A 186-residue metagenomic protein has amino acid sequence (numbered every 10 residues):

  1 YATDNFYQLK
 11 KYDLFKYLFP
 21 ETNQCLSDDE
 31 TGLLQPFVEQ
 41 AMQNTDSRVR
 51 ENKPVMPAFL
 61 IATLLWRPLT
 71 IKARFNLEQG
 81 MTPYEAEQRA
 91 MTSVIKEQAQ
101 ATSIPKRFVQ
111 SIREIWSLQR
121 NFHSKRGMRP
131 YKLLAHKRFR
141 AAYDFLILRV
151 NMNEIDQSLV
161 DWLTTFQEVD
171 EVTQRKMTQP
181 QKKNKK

Functional and structural regions predicted by a protein language model:
Y1-M177: Conserved, hydrophobic alpha-helical core segments of structured domains
M177-K186: Arginine-glycine-rich low-complexity intrinsically disordered regions
